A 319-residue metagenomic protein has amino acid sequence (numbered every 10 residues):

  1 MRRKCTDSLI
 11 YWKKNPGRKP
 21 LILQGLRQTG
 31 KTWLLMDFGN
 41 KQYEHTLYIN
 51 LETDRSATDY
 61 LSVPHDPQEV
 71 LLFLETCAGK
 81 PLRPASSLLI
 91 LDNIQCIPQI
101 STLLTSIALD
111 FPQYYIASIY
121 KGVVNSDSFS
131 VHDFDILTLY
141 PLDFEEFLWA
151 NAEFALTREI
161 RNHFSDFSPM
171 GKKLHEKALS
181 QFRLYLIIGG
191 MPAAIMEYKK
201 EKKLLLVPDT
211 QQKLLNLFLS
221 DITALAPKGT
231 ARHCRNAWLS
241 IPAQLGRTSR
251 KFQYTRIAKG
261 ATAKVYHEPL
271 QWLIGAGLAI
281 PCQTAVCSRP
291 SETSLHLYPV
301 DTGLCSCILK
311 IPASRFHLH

Functional and structural regions predicted by a protein language model:
R2-P16: Pre-Walker A adenine-sensing motif
L23: Hydrophobic anchor at the beta1->P-loop junction of P-loop NTPases
K31: Conserved lysine of the Walker
L34, F38: Hydrophobic positions on the alpha1 helix immediately C-terminal to the Walker A/P-loop
T53-P84: Short glycine-rich substrate-engagement loop in P-loop NTPases that contacts/grips substrate
L82-Q99: Conserved P-loop NTPase "ATPase switch" module shared by AAA+ and STAND
Y120, N125-G246: Interdomain motor-coupling "hinge/lid" segment immediately C-terminal to the ATP-binding subdomain of NTP-driven enzymes
M196-H319: Accessory nucleic acid-recognition modules appended to NTPase machines
